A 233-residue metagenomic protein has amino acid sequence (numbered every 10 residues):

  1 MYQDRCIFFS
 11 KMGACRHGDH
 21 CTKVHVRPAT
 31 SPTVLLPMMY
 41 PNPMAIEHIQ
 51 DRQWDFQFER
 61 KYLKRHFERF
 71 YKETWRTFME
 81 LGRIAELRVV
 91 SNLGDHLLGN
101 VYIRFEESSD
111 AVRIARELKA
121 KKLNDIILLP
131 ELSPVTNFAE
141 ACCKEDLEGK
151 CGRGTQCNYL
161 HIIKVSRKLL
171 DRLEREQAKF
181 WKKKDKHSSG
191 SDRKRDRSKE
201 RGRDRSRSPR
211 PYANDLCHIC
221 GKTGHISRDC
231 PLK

Functional and structural regions predicted by a protein language model:
M1-K233: Cys/His Zn-binding finger modules involved in RNA regulation
